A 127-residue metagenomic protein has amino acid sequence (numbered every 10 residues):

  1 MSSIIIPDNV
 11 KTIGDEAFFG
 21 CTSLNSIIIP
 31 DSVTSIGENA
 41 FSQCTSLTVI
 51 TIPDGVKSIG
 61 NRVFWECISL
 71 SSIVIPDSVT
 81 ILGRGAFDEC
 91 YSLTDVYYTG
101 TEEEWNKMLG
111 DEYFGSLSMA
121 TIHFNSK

Functional and structural regions predicted by a protein language model:
M1-T12, T22-S35, T45-S58, I68-I81 (+2 more regions): Structural signature of tandem-repeat unit edges
D88, M108-Y113: A structural signal for leucine-rich repeat
